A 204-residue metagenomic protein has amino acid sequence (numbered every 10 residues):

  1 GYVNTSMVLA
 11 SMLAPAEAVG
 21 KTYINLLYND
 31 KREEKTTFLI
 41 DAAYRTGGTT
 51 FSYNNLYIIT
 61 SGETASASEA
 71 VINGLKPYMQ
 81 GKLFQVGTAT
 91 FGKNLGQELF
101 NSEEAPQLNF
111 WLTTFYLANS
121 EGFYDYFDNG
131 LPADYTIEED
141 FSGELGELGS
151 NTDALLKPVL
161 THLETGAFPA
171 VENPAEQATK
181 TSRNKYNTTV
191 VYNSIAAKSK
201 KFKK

Functional and structural regions predicted by a protein language model:
G1-K204: C-terminal "post-core" interaction segments
